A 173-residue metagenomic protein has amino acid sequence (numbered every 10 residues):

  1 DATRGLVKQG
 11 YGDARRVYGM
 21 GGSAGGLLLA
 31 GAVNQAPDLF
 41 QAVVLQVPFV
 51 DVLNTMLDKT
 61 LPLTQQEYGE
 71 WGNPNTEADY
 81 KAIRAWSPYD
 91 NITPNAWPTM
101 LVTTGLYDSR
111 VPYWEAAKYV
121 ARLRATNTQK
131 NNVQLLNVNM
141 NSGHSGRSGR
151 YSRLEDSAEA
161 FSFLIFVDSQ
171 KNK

Functional and structural regions predicted by a protein language model:
D1-K173: Active-site-proximal cap/loop segments of hydrolase catalytic domains
